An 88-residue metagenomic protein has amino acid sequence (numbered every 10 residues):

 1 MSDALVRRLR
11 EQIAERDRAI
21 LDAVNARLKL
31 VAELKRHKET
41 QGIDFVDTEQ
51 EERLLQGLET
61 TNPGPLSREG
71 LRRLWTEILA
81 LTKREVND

Functional and structural regions predicted by a protein language model:
M1-D88: Domain-level signature for soluble enzymes in the chorismate/prephenate branch of the shikimate pathway
